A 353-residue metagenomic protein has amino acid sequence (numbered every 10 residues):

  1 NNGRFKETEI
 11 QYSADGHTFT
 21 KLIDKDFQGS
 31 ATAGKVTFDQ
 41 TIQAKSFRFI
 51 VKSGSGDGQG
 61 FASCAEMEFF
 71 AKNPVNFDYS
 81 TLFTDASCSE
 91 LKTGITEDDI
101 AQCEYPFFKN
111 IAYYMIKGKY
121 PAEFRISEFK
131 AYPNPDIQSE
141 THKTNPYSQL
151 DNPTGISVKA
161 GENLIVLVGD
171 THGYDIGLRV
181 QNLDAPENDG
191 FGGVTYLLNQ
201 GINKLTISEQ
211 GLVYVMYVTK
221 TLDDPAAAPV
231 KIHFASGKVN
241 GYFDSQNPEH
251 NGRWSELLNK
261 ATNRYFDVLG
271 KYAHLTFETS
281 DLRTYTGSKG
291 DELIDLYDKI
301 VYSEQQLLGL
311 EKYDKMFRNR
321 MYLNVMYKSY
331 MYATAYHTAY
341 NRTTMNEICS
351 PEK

Functional and structural regions predicted by a protein language model:
N1-K21, S30-Y79: Aromatic, loop-rich ligand-recognition surfaces of beta-strand-rich domains
N2-S30, Y174-Y196: Non-cytosolic beta-sandwich-type ligand-binding/adhesion modules
R4-E7, T32, Q43-K45, G60-E66 (+6 more regions): Residues that flank catalytic or metal-binding motifs in active/ligand-binding sites
Q40-I42, S53, D170, T219 (+1 more regions): A mature extracytoplasmic/lumenal domain signature
D57-Y79, T219-Y265: Exposed low-complexity, polar/acidic, P/S/T/G-rich flexible segments that act as propeptides, protease-susceptible
A71-L91, L323, E347-K353: Long, contiguous interaction/targeting segments characteristic of exported/extracellular or secretory-pathway proteins
D78-F243: Beta-strand-enriched, solvent-exposed domains that form extended recognition/catalytic surfaces
S255-L257, R264-K353: Catalytic cores of extracellular degradative/oxidative enzymes
